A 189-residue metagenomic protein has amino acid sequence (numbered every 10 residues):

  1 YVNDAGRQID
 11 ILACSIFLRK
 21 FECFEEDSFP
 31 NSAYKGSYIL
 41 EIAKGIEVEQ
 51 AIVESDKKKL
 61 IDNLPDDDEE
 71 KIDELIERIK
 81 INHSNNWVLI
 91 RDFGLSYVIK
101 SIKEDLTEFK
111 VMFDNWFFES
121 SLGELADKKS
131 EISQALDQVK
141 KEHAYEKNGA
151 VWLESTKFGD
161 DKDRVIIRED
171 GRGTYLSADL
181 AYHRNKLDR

Functional and structural regions predicted by a protein language model:
Y1-R189: NTP-dependent nucleotidyl-transfer catalytic core
